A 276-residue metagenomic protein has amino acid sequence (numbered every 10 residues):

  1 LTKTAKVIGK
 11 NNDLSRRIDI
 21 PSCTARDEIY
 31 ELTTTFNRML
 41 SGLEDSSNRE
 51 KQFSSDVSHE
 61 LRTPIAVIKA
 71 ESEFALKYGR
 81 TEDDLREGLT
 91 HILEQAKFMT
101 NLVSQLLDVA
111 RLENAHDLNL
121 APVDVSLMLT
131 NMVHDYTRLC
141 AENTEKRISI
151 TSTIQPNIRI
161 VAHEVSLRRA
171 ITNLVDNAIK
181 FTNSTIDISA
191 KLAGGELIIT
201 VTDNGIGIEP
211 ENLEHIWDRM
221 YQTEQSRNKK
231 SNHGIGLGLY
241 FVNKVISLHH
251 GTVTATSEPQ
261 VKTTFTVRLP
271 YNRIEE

Functional and structural regions predicted by a protein language model:
L1-S54, A66-K77, T81-D83, T90 (+12 more regions): Membrane-proximal HAMP signal-relay module
D19-C23, A121, E145-I158, G194: Conserved catalytic submotifs in the C-terminal HATPase_c
R26, N119-T137, T151, P156: A conserved beta-strand-to-alpha-helix junction within the catalytic ATP-binding
N114-N119, N157-A162: Conserved micro-motifs of the catalytic ATP-binding
A178-I179: Short helix-loop "hinge" at the ATP-lid/N-box region of the Bergerat-fold HATPase_c
S184, H250-G251: Conserved glycine-rich
T185-G195: Short beta-strand/loop element within the Bergerat-fold HATPase_c
D203: Acidic ATP/Mg2+-coordinating residue in the GHKL
